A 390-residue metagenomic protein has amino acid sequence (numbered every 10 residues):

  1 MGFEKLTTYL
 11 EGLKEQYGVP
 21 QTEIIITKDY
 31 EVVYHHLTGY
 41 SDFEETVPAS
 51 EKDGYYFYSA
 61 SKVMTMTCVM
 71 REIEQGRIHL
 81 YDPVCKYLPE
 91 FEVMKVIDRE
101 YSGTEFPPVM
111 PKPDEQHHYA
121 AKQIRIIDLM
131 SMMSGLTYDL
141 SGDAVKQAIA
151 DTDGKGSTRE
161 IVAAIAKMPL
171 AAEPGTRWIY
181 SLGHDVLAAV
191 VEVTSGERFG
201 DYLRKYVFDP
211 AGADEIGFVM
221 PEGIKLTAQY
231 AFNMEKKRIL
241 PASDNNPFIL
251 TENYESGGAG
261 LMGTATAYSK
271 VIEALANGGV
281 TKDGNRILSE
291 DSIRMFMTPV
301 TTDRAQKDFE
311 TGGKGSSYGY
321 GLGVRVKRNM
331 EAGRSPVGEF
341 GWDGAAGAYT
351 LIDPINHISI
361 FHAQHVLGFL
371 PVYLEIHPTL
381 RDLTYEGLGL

Functional and structural regions predicted by a protein language model:
G2, L6, F57, S61 (+6 more regions): Hydrophobic (often cysteine-bearing) scaffold residues that line and stabilize catalytic clefts of nucleotide/cofactor
G2-F57, R77, V93-S102, Y385: Short, conserved catalytic-motif segment at the N-terminal edge
T7-L10, Y30, Y56-V84, V93 (+3 more regions): Active-site SXXK
L37-G39, S243-D244, Q364: Short clusters of small/polar residues that mark proteolytic maturation junctions
D42-E51, F369-R381: A short, polar/charged loop-to-alpha-helix boundary motif
K86-V337: Short, surface-exposed loop or secondary-structure junction motifs that flank catalytic or metal-binding residues
G323, G344-I352: Short glycine-rich, acidic/polar surface loops and turns
T350-L351, H357-V366: Short, well-ordered beta-strand elements
